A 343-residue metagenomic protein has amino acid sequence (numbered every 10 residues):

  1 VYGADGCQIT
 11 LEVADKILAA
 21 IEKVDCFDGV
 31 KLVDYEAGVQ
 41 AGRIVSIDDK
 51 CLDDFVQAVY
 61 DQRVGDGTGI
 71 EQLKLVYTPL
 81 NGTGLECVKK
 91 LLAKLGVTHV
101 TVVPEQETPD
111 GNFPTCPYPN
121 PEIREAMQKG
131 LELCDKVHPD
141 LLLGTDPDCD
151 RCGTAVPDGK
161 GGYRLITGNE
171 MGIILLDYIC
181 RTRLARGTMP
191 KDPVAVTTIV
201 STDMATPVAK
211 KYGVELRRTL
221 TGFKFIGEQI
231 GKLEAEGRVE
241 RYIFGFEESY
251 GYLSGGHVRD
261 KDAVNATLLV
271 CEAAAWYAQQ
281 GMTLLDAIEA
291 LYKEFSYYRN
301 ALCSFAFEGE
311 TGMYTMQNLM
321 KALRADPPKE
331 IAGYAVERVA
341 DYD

Functional and structural regions predicted by a protein language model:
V1-L11, D15, A19-A20, D25-C26 (+2 more regions): Replace "Mg2+/Mn2+-dependent" with "divalent metal-dependent
V1-L133: Gly/Ser/Thr-enriched, mixed-charge loops and adjacent short helices that form phosphate/oxyanion-binding elements
V1-Y2, E22, E86-L91, N112-C116 (+7 more regions): Short acidic, glycine/serine/threonine-rich loops at helix termini
D15-L18, E22, Q57-Y60, E86-K89 (+9 more regions): Predominant activation on well-ordered alpha-helical scaffold segments within soluble catalytic domains
G29-V33, V102-E107, G144-R151, G187 (+1 more regions): Core alpha/beta catalytic barrel or barrel-like domain that forms the active/cofactor pocket in diverse metabolic
Q40-V45, G69-L75, G111-P117, H138 (+4 more regions): Glycine- and acidic
P79-L85, C149-R151, V200-D203, E310: Gly/Ser/Thr-rich loops at beta-strand to alpha-helix junctions that form or flank small-molecule/cofactor-binding
D135, P139-L141, T145, G162-R164 (+1 more regions): Phosphate-binding and adjacent anionic-ligand microenvironments
